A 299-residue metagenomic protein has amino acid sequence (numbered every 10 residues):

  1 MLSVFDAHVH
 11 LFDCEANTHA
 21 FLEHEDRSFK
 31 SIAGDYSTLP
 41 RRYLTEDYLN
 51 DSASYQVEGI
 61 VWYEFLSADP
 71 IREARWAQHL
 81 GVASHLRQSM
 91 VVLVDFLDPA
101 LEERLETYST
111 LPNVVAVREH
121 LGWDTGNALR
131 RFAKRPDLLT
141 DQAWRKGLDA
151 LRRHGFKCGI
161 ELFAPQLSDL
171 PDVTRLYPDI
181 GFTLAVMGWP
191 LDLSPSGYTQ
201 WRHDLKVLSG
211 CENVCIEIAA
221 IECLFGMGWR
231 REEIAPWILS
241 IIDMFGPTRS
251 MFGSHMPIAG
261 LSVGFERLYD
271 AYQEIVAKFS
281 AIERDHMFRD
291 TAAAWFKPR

Functional and structural regions predicted by a protein language model:
L2-A7, C14-D51, G59, L239-S240 (+2 more regions): Mid-to-C-terminal alpha-helical segments outside catalytic/metal-binding sites
S3-A16, A133, Q142-A143, G147 (+3 more regions): A generic "structured core" feature
H8, I60, M90, V117 (+6 more regions): Conserved, mostly hydrophobic/aromatic
R27-R41, D47-A68, R87-D95, V115-G122 (+1 more regions): Divalent metal-dependent hydrolysis catalytic cores, especially in the metallo-beta-lactamase
L39, L66-R72, V94-E102, L162-S168 (+3 more regions): Acidic-and-aromatic substrate-binding clefts and catalytic sites of carbohydrate-active enzymes
D47-D51, E73-L80, L101-Y108, A143-A150 (+4 more regions): A general structural detector for well-ordered alpha-helical segments in enzyme core domains, enriched
R72-A164, E217-I221, G228: Active-site gating/metal-coordination segments in enzymes
K134-M251: Catalytic pocket-lining loop regions of alpha/beta-barrel enzymes, especially the amidohydrolase/enolase/GH5 lineages
